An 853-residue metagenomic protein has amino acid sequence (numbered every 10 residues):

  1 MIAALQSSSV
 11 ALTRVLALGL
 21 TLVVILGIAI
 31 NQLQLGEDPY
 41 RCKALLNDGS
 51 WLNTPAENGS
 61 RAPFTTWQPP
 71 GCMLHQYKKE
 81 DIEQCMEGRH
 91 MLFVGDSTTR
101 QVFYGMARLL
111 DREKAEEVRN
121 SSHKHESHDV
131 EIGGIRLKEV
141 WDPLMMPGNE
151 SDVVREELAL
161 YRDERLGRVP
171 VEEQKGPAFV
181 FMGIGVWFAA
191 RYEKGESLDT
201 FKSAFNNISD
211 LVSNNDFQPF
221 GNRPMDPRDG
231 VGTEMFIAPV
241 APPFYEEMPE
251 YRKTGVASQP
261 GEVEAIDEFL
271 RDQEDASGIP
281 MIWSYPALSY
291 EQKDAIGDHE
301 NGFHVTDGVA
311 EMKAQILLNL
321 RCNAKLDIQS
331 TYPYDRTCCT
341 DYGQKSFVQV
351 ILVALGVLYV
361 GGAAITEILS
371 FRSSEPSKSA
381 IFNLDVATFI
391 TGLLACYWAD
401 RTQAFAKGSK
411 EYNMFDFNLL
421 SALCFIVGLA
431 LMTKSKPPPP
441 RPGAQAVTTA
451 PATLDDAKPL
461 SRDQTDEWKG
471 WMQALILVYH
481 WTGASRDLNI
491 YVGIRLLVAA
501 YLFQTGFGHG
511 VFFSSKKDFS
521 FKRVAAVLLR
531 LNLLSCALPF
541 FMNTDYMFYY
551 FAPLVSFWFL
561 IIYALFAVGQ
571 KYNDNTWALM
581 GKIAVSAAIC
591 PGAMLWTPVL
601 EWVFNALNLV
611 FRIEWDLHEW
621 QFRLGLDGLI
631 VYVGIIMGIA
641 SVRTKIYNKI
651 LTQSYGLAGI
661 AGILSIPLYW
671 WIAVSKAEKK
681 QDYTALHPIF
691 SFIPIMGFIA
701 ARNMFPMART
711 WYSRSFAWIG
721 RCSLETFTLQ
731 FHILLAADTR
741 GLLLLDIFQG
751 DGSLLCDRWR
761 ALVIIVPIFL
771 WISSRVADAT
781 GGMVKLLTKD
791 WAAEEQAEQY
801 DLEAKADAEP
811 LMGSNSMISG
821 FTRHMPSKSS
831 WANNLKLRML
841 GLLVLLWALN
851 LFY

Functional and structural regions predicted by a protein language model:
I2-S97, Q101, G105, L109-S121 (+4 more regions): Long, hydrophobic alpha-helical transmembrane bundles and adjoining juxtamembrane helices/loops of multi-pass integral
E113-D152: A short beta-strand-loop structural module common to alpha/beta enzyme folds
V180-M182: Receiver (REC) domain switch-region micro-motif
G185: Flexible loop residues that form catalytic and substrate-binding hotspots at small-molecule/glycan-binding clefts
